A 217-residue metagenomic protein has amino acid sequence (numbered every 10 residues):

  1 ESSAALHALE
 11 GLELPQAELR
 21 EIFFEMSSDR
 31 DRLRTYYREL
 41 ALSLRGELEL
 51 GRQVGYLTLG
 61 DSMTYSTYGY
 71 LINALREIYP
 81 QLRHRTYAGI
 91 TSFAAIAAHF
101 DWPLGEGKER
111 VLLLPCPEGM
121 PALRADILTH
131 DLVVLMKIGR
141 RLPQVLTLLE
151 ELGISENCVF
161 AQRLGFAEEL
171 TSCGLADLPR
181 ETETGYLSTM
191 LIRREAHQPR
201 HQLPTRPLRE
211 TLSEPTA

Functional and structural regions predicted by a protein language model:
E1-I22, R124-I127, L170-R180: Glycine-rich, flexible N-terminal cofactor/catalytic loop recognition
S2, S27, T91-A94, L142-P143 (+1 more regions): Short gly/pro/ser/thr-enriched loop/turn and capping motifs at secondary-structure boundaries
E13-P15, R76-R83, L152-I154: Short helix-capping segments at alpha-helix termini
R20-G51, Y56: Glycine/small-residue-rich loop that forms an oxyanion/phosphate-binding "nest" at active or ligand-binding sites
E21, Y56-T58, H84-G89, E106 (+2 more regions): General beta-strand structural signal in soluble alpha/beta enzymes
E39-E47, P103-P115, D177-T189: A polyampholytic, Gly/Pro-enriched intrinsically disordered region
R52, I127-A217: A contiguous loop/helix-start segment that scaffolds small-molecule binding in enzyme catalytic cores
M63-T129, E181, R194, Q198: Class I SAM-dependent methyltransferase SAM-binding "motif I" and its flanking Rossmann-like core
